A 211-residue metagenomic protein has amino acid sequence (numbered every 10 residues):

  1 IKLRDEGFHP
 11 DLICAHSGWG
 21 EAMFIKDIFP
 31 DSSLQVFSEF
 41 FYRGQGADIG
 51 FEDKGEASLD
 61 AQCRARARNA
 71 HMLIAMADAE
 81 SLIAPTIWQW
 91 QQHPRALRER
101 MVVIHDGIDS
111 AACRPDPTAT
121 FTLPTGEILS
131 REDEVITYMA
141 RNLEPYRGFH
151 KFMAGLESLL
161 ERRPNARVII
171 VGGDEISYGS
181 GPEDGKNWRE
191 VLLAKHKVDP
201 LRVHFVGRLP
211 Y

Functional and structural regions predicted by a protein language model:
L3-W19, S33-Q35: Short N-terminal targeting/anchoring amphipathic segment
E6, I74-M76: Structural alpha-helical scaffold elements that stabilize or flank donor/cofactor-binding regions in carbohydrate
C14, H105, R167-G172: Short beta-strand segments
G20-M23, W90-Q91: Short, well-ordered alpha-helical microsegments
D31-A70, A111-T122, S130-R131, D174-G185: Acceptor-binding helix/loop patch of EC 2.4 sugar-transfer enzymes, predominantly nucleotide-sugar-dependent
I83, T122-R147, M153-E157, V168-I169: Conserved donor-binding/catalytic core segment of Leloir-type glycosyltransferases
W88, G107: Carbohydrate-associated surface elements
G172-I176, S180-L209: Nucleotide-activated donor-binding/catalytic signature segment of Leloir-type glycosyltransferases, i.e., the conserved
